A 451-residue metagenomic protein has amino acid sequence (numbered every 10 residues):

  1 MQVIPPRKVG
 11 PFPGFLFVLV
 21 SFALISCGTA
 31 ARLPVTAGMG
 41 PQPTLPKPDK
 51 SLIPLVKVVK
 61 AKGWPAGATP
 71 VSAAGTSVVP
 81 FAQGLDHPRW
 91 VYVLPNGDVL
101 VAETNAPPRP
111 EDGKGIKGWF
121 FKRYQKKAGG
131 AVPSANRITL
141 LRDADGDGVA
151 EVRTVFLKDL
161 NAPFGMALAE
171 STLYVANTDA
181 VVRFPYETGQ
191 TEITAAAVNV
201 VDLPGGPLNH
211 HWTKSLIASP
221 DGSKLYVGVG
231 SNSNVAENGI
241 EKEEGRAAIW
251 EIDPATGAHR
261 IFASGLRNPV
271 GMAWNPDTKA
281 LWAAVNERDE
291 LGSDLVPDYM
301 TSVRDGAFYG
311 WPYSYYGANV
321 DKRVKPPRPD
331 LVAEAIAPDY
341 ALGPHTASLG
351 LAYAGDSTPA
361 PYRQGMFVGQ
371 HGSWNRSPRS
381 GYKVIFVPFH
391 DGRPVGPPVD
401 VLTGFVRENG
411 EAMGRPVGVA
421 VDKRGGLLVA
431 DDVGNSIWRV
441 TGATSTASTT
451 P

Functional and structural regions predicted by a protein language model:
L24-S26: C-terminal motif of bacterial Sec signal peptides marking the signal peptidase cleavage site
G28-A73, P110-D112, G118-A128, P133-A135 (+7 more regions): Beta-propeller domain segments
A82-G84, V155-L160, V200-L208, I261-G265 (+3 more regions): Surface loop/turn motifs at the tips and blade-to-blade linkers of beta-strand repeat domains
V91, M166, L216, P269-M272 (+2 more regions): Hydrophobic core register within WD40 beta-propeller blades
L94-N96, L168-E170, A218-G222, P276-T278 (+2 more regions): Residue-level detector of Asp-centered blade-edge/turn motifs that repeat once per structural unit in beta-propeller
D98-L100, T172-V175, K224-G228, A280-A284 (+2 more regions): Conserved beta-propeller blade signature
V152-S171, N177-S219: Asp-box/WD-like beta-propeller blade repeats and closely related beta-sheet repeat scaffolds
A420-S448: Blade-level signature of beta-propeller repeat domains, shared across WD40, Kelch, NHL, RCC1 and BNR/Asp-box propellers
